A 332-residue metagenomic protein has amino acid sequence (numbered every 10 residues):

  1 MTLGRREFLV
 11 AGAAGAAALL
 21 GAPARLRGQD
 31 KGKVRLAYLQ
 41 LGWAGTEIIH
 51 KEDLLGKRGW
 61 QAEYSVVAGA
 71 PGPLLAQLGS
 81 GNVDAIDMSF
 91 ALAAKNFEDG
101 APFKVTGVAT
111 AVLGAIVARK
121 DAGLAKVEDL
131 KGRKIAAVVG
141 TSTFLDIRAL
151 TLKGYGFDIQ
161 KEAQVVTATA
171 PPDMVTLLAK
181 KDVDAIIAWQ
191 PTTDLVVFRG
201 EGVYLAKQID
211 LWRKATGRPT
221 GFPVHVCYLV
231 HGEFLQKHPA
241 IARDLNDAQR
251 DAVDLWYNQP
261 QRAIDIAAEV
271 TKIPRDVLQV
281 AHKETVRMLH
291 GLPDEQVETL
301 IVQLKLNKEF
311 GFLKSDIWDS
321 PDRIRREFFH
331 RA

Functional and structural regions predicted by a protein language model:
M1-G15: N-terminal secretory signal peptides and thylakoid transit peptides that target proteins across membranes
A17-G21: Hydrophobic h-region of N-terminal signal peptides that target proteins for export in Gram-negative bacteria
A24-G28: Sec/Tat signal peptide C-region and signal peptidase I cleavage site
Q29-A168, D184-Q190, E201, A206: Short, glycine-/small- and polar/acidic-enriched structural segments that line small-molecule recognition paths
K57, I209-G221, R287-Q296: Short, solvent-exposed loop/beta-turn-alpha elements that line the ligand-binding surface or hinge of extracytoplasmic
A91-L92, D173-I266: Pocket-lining segment of extracytoplasmic ligand-binding domains
L235-F312: Secondary-structure end/capping motifs
L304-A332: Conserved C-terminal helix/tail region of periplasmic/extracytoplasmic solute-binding proteins
